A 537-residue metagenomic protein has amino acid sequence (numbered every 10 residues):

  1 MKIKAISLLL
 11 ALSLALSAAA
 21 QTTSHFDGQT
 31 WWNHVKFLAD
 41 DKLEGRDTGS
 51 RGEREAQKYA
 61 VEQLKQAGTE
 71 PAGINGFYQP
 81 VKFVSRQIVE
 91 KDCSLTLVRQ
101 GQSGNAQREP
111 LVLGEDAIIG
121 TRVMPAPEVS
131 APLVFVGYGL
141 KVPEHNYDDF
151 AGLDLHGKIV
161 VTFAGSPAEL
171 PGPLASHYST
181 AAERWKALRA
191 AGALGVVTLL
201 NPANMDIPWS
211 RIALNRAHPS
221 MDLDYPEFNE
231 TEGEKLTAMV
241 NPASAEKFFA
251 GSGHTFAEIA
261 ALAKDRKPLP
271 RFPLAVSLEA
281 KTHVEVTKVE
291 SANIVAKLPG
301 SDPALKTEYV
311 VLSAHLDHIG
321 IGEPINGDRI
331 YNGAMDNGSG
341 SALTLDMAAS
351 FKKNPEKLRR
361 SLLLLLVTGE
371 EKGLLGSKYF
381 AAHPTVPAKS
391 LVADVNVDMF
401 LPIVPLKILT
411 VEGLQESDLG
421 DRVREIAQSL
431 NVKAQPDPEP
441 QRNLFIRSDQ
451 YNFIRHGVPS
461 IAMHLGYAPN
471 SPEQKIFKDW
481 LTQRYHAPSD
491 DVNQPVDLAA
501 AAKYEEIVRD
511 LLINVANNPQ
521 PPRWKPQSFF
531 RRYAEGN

Functional and structural regions predicted by a protein language model:
S7-S17: Bacterial N-terminal signal peptides
H25-R51, A67, P71-G73, K82 (+6 more regions): N-terminal capping segment at the start of a domain
D41-P167, L274, V286, E290-S291: Noncatalytic luminal/extracellular "stalk/propeptide" segments of secretory-pathway proteins
Q107-F228, E234, P299, Y309 (+3 more regions): Extracellular/luminal Protease-associated
L111-L113, P125-A126, L223-F256, V367-I476: Metal-dependent peptidase/peptidase-like ectodomains
S166, R189, G195, L200 (+3 more regions): Active-site-adjacent substrate-binding region of metalloamidase/peptidase-like peptide-processing proteins
H177-E183, A187, N204, G320 (+1 more regions): Acidic/histidine-rich catalytic neighborhood of metal-dependent amide-processing enzymes
L194-A203, A217-A292: Long, well-ordered, tryptophan-enriched scaffold segments
